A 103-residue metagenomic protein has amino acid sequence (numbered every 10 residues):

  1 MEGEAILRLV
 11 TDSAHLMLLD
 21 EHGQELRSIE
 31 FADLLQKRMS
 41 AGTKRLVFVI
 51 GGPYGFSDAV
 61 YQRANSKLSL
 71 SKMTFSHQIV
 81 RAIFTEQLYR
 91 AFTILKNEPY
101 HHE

Functional and structural regions predicted by a protein language model:
M1-L46: S-adenosyl-L-methionine/SAH cofactor-binding core of RNA-modifying enzymes
L19, I50, L70: Catalytic metal- and UDP-sugar-binding loop of GT-A-like glycosyltransferases, i.e., residues flanking the conserved
L46-F48, S66: Generic beta-strand structural signal
G51, S57: Rossmann-fold NAD(P)-binding glycine/threonine-rich loop
D58-H102: Structured adenosyl-cofactor binding patch, chiefly the S-adenosyl-L-methionine
